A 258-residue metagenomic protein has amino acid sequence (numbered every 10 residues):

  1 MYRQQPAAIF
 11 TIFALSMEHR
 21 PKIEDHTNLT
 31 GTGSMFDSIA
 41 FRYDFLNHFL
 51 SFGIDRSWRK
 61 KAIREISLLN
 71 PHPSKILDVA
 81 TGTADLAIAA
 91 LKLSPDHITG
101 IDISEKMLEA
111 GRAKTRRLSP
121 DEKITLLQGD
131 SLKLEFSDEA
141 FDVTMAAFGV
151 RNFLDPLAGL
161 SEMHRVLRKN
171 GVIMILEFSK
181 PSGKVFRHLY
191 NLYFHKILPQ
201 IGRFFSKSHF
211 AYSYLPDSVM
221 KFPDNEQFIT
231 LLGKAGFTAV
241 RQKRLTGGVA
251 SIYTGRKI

Functional and structural regions predicted by a protein language model:
F13-D44, F194, F205: N-terminal, positively charged/glycine-rich alpha-helical extensions of SAM-dependent methyltransferases
R42, F52-S74: Conserved alpha-helix/loop element of class I SAM-dependent methyltransferases that forms part of the SAM/SAH-binding
Y43, T144-M145: Hydrophobic beta-strand segment of the Class I
K75-K133: Class I SAM-dependent methyltransferase SAM/SAH-binding core
L132-V143: A short acidic, Gly/Pro-enriched loop at the edge of an enzyme's catalytic core that lines a small-molecule cofactor
L157-V172: A short glycine-rich, Lys/Arg-flanked "PGG" loop and its adjoining helix->strand segment in the class I
L176-L231, A235, R241: C-terminal alpha-helical "lid/dimerization" subdomain adjacent to the S-adenosyl-L-methionine
A235-I258: Core SAM-dependent methyltransferase catalytic element
